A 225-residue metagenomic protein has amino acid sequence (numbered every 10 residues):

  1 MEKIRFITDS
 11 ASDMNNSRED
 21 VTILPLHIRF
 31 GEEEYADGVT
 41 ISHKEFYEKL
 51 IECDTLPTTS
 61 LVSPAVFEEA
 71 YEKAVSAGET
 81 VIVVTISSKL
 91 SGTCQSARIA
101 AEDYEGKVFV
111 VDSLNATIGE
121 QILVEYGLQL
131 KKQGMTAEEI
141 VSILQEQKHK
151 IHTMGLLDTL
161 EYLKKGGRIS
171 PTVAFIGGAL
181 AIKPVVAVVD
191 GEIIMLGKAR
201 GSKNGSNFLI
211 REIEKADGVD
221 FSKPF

Functional and structural regions predicted by a protein language model:
E2-I4, A11-H27, E32-E33, T93-F109 (+2 more regions): Mixed-charge interfacial surface used for oligomerization/domain docking and macromolecular partner engagement
I7-T8, V83-S87, D112: Short beta-strand segments
E34-D103: Class I S-adenosyl-L-methionine
S60-L61, D112-N115: Short beta->alpha junction loops
